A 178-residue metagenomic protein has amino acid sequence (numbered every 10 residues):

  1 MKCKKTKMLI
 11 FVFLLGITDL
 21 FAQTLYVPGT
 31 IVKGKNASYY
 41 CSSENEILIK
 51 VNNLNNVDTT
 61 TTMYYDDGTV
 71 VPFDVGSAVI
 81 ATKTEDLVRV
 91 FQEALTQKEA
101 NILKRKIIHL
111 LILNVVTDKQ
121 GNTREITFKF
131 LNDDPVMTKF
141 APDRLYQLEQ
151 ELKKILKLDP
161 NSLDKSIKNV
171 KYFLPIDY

Functional and structural regions predicted by a protein language model:
M1-I31: Bacterial Sec-dependent N-terminal signal peptides
Q23-Y178: Charge-biased low-complexity segments
